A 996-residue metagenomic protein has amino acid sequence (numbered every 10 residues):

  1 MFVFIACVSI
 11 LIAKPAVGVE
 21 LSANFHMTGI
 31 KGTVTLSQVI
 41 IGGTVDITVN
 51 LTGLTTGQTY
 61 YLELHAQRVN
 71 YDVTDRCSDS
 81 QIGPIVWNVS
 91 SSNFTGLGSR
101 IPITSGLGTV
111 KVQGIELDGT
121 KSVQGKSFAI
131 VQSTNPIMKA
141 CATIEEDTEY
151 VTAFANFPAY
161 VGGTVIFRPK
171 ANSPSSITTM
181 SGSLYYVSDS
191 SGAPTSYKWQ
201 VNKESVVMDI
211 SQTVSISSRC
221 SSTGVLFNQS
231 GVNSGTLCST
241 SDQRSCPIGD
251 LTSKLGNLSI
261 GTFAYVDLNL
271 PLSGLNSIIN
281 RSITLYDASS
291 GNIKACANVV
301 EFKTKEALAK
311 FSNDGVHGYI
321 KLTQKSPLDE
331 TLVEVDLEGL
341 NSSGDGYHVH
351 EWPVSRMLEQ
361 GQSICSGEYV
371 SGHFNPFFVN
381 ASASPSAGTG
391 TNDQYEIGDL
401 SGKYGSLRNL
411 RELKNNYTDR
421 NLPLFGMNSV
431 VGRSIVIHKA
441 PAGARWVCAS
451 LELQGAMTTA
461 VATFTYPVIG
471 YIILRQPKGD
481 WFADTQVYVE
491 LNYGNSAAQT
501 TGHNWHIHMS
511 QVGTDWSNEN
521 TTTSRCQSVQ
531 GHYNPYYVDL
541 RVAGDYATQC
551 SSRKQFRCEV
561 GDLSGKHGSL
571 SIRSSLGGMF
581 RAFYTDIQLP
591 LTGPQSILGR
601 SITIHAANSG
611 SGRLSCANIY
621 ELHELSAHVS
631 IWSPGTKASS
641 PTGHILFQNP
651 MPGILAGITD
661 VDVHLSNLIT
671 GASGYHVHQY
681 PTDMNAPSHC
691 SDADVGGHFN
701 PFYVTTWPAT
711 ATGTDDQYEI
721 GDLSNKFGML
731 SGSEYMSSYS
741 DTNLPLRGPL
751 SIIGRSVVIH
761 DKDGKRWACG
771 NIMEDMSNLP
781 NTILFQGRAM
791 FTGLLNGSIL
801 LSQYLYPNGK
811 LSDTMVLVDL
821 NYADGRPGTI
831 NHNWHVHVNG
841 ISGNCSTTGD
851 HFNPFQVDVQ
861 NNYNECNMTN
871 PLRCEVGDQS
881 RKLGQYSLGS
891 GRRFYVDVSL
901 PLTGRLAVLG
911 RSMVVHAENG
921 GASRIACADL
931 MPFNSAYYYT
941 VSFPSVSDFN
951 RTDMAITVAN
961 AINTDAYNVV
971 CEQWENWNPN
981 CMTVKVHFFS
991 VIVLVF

Functional and structural regions predicted by a protein language model:
M1-S9: Classical eukaryotic N-terminal signal peptides for Sec-dependent ER targeting/secretion, especially the positively
L11-F996: N-terminal leader/targeting pre-sequences
